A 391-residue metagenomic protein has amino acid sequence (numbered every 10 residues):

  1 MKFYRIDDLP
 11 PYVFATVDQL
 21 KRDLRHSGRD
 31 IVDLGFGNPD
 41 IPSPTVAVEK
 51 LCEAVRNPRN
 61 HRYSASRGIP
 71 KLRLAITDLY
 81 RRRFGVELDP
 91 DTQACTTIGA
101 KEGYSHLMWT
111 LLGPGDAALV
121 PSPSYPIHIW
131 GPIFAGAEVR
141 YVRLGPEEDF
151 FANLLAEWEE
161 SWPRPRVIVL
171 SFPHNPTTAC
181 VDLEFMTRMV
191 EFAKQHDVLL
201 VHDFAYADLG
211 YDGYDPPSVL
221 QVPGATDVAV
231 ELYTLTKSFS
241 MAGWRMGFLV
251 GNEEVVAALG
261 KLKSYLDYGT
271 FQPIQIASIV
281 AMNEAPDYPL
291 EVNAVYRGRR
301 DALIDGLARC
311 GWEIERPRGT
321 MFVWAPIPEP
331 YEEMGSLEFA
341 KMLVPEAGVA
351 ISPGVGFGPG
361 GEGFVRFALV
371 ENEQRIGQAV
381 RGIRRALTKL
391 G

Functional and structural regions predicted by a protein language model:
K2-G99, H106, M282-E284, K389-G391: N-terminal small-domain helix-loop-helix segment of the aminotransferase-like
L24-S27, A135, Q195-H196, C310 (+1 more regions): Helix C-cap/helix->beta junction micro-motif
D78, R82, V86, E332-G335 (+2 more regions): PLP-dependent enzyme catalytic core of the Aspartate aminotransferase-like
T110-P132: Conserved PLP-anchoring active-site segment centered on the Schiff-base-forming lysine
D116, A137, Q195-L199, T226-D227: A short helix->loop->beta-strand "cap" motif at the edges of active sites that frequently abuts
R140, L144-G213: Active-site phosphate-binding strand-loop segment of PLP-dependent enzymes
Q221-V222, T226-R297, D301-C310, A386-L387: Conserved core segment of the aminotransferase class I/II
Y296-R297, C310-E346: Conserved PLP-binding catalytic core of the aspartate aminotransferase-like
